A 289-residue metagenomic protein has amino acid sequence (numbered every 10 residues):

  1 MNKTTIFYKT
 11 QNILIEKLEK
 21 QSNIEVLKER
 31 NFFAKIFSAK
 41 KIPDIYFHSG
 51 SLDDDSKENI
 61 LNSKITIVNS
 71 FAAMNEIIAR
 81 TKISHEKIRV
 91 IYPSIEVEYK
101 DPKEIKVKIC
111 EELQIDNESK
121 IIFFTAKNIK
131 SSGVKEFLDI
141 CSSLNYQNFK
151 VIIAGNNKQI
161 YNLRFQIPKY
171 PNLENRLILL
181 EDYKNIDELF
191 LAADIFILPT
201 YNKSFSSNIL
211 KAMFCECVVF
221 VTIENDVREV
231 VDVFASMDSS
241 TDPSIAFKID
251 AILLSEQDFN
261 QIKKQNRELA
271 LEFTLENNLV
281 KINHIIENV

Functional and structural regions predicted by a protein language model:
K64-I88, I95-Y99: A short, active-site helix/loop in glycosyltransferases that binds the activated sugar's phosphate group
K120, K127-S143: A conserved mid-protein helix/loop that constitutes part of the nucleotide-sugar donor-binding site
T125, K150-L163: Glycosyltransferase donor-sugar binding loop
R164-D182: Nucleotide-activated donor-binding/catalytic signature segment of Leloir-type glycosyltransferases, i.e., the conserved
Y201: Aromatic "clamp/platform" in nucleotide-sugar-dependent glycosyltransferases that forms part of the donor/acceptor
V218-V221: Short hydrophobic beta-strand element within catalytic cores of glycosyltransferases and related nucleotide-activated
V233-P243, A251-Q257: Conserved acidic donor-binding segment of nucleotide-sugar-dependent glycosyltransferases
L254-N288: A charged, aromatic-enriched C-terminal amphipathic alpha-helix characteristic of glycosyltransferases across folds
